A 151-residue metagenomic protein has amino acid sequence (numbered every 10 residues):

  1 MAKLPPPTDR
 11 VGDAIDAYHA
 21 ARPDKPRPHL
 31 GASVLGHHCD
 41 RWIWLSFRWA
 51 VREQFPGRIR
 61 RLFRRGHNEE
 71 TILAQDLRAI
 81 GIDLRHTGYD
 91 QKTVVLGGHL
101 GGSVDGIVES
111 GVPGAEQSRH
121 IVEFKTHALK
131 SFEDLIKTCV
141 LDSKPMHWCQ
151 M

Functional and structural regions predicted by a protein language model:
M1-T71, I80: Charged, glycine-rich intrinsically disordered N-terminal tails and low-complexity linkers that flank
I80-M151: Mg2+/Mn2+-dependent nuclease catalytic core
